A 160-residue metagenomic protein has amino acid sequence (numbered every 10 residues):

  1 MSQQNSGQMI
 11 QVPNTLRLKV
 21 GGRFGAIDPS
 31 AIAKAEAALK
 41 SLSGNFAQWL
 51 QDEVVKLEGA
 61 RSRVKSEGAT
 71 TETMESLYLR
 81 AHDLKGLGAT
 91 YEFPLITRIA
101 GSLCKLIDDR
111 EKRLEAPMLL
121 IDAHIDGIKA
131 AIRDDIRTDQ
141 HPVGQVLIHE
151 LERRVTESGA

Functional and structural regions predicted by a protein language model:
S2-R23, I125-A160: Structural secondary-structure packing elements that flank or coincide with functional cores
M9, F24-L39, S43, A160: Disorder-to-helix initiation segments
I32-E75: Long, amphipathic alpha-helical coiled-coil segments characteristic of histidine-phosphotransfer scaffolds
G44, Q48-Q51, V55, E75 (+5 more regions): Generic structural signal for well-ordered, non-transmembrane alpha-helical segments in soluble/cytosolic regions
N45, D108-D122: Histidine phosphotransfer helical core of two-component systems
V54, E58-R61, A81, K85-G88 (+7 more regions): A structural signal for well-ordered alpha-helices, especially hydrophobic packing surfaces of coiled-coils
T71-L79, T97, M118-D122, P142-V146: Short, charged, amphipathic alpha-helical segments
E72-D109: Extended, amphipathic alpha-helices with heptad-repeat/coiled-coil or helix-bundle character that serve as
